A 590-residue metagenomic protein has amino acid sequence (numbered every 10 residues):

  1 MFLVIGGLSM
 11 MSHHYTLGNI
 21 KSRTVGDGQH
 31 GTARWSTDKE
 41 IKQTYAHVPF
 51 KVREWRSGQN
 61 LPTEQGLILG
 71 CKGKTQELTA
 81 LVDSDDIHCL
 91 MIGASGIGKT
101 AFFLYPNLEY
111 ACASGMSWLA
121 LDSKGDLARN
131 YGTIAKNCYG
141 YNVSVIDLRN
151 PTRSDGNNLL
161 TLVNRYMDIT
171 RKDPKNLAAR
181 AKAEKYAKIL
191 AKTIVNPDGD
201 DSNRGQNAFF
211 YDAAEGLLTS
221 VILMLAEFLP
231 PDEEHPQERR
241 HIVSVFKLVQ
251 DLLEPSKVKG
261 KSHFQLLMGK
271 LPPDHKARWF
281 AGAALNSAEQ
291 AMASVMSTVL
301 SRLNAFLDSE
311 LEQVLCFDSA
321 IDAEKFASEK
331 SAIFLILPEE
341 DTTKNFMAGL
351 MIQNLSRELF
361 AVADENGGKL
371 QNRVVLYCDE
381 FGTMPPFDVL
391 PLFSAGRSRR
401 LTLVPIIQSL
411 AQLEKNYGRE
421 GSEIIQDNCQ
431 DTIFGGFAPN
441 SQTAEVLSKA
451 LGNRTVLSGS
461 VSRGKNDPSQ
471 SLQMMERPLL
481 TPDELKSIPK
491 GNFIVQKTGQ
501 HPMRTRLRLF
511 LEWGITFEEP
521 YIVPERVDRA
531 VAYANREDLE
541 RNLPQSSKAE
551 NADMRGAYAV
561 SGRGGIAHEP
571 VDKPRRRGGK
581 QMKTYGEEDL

Functional and structural regions predicted by a protein language model:
M1-I97, A101-E109, S114, T152 (+5 more regions): Basic- and hydrophobic-enriched, low-structure N-terminal and domain-boundary segments that flank ATP-binding catalytic
F2-L8, T443-A450, Q500-M503: Short intrinsically disordered, low-complexity coil segments enriched in acidic
H30, P49, Q473, P502-R504 (+1 more regions): General helical secondary-structure elements
A46, R56, F346, E380-T383 (+1 more regions): A short glycine-/small-residue-rich loop at the edge of a beta-strand within enzyme catalytic domains
I68, K72-Q76, A80-L401, N416 (+3 more regions): P-loop NTPase motor domains
F393-A395, R399-I494, Y585: Conserved ATP-driven motor cores of ASCE-family P-loop NTPases powering translocation/secretion/packaging/pilus
R508: Short, surface-exposed polybasic-aromatic patches that bind anionic ligands, especially phosphate groups
